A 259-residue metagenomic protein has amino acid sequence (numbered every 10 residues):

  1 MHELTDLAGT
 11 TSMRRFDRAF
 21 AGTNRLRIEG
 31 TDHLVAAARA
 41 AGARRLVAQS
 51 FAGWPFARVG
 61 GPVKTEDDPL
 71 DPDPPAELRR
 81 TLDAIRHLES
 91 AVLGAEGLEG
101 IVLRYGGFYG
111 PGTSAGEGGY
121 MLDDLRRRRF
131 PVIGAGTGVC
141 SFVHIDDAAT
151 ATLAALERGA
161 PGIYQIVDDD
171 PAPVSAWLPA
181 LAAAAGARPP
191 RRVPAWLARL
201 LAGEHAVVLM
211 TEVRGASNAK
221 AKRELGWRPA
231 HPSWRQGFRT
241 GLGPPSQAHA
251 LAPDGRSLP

Functional and structural regions predicted by a protein language model:
M1-H33, A37: NAD(P)H-binding glycine-rich loop region in Rossmannoid oxidoreductase-like domains and their noncatalytic homologs
S50-F51, H87-P111: Conserved beta-loop-beta element that borders a ligand/cofactor-binding pocket
S50-R79: Active-site "gating" loop of Rossmann-like NAD(P)-dependent oxidoreductase/epimerase domains
V59-G60, R86, L98, Y109-M121 (+1 more regions): Glycine/proline-rich active-site loop of Rossmann-fold NAD(P)-dependent oxidoreductases
D71-E77, Y120-V143: A conserved pocket-lining segment of Rossmann-fold NAD(P)-dependent short-chain dehydrogenase/reductase
I145-T152, I166, W177, A221 (+1 more regions): Non-catalytic, hydrophobic alpha-helical segments
A149-H205, P245-P259: Mid/C-terminal beta-alpha module of Rossmann-like enzyme folds, strongest in SDR-family dehydrogenases/epimerases
R188, V207-P259: C-terminal amphipathic/interface module of NAD(P)-dependent oxidoreductases and related NAD-binding regulators
